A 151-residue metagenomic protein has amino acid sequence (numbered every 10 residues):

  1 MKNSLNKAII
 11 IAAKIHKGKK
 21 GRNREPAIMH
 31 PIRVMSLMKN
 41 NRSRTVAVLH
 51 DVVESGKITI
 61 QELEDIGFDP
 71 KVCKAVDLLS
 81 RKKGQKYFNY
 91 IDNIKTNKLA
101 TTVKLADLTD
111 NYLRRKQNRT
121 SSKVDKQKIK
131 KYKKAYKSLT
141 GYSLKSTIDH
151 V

Functional and structural regions predicted by a protein language model:
M1-V151: Active-site helical microenvironments for divalent-metal-assisted chemistry
